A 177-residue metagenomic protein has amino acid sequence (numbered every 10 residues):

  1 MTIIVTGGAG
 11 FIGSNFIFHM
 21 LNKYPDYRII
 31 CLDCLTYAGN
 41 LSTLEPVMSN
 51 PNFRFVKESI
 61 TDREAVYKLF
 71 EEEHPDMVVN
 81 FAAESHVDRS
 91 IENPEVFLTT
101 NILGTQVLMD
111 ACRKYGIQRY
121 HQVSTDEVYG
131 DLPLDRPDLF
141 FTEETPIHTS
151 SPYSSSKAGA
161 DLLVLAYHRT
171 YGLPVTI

Functional and structural regions predicted by a protein language model:
M1-I177: N-terminal Rossmann-like NAD(P)+-binding domain of SDR-like oxidoreductases, especially those catalyzing
